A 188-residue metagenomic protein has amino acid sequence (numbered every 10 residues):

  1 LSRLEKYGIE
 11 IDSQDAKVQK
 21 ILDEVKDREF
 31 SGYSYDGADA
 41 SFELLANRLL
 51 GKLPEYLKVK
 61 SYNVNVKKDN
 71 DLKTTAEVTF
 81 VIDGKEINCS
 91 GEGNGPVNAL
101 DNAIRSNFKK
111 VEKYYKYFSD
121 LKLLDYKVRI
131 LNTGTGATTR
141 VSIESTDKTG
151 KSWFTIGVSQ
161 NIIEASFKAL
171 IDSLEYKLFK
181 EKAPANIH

Functional and structural regions predicted by a protein language model:
L1-H188: Terminal or standalone catalytic/regulatory effector modules within metabolic enzymes and repeat proteins
